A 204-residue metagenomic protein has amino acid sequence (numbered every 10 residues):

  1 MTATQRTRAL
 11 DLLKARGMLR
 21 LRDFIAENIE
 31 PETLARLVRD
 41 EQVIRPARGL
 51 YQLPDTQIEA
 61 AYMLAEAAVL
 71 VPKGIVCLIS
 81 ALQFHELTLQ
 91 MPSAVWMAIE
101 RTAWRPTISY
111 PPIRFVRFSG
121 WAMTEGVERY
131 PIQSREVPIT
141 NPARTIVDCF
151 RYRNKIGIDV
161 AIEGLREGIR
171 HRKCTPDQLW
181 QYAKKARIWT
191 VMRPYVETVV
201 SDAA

Functional and structural regions predicted by a protein language model:
A3-D23, E27, T33, V38 (+2 more regions): Nucleic-acid-binding surface
